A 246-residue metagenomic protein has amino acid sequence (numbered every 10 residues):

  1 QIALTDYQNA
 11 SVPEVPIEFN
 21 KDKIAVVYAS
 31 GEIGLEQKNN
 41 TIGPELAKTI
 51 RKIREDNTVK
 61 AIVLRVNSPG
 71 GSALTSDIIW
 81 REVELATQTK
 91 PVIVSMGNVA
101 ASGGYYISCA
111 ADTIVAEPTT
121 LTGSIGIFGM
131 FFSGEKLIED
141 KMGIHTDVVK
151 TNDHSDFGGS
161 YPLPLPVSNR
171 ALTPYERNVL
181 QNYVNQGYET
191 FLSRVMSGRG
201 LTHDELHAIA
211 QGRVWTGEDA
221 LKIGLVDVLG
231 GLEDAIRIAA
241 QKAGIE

Functional and structural regions predicted by a protein language model:
Q1-V94, N98-G198: Small-residue-centered hinge/linker elements
F19, N57-T58, V214, A243-E246: A structural signal for short secondary-structure junctions
T146-V149, L201-I209, E246: Short, surface-exposed acidic
T202-G230, A235: Amphipathic alpha-helical substructures
D234-E246: C-terminal intrinsically disordered, low-complexity extensions immediately downstream of enzyme catalytic cores
